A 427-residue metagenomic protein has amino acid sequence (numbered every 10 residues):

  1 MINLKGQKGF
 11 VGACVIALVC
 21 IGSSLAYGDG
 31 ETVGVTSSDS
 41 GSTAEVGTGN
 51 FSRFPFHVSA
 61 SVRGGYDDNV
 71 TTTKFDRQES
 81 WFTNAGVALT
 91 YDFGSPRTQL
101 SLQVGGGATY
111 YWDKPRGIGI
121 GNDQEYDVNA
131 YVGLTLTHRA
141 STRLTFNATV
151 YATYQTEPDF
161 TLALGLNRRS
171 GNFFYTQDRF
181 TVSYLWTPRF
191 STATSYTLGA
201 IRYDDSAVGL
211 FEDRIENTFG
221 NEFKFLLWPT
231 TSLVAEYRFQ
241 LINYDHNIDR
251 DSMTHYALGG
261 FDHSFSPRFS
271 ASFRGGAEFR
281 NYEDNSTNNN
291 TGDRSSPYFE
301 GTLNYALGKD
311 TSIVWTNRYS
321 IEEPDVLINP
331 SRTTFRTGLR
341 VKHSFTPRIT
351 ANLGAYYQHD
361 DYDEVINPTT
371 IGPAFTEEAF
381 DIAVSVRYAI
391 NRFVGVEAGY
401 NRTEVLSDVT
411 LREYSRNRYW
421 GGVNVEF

Functional and structural regions predicted by a protein language model:
M1-T36: Cleavable N-terminal export/targeting peptides
Y27-F427: Gram-negative and organellar
